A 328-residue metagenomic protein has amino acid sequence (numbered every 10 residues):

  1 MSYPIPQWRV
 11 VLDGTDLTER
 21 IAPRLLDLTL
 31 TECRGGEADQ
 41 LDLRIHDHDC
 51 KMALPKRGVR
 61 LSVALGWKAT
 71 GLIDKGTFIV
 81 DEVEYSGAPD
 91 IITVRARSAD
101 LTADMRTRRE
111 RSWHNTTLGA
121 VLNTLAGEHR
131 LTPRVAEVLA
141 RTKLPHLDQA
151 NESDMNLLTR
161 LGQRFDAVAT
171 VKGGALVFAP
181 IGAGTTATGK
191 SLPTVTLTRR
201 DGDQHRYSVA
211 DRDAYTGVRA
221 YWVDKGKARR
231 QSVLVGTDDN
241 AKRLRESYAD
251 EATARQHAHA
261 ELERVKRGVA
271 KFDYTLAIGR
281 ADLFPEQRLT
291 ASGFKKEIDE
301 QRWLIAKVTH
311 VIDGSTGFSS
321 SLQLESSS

Functional and structural regions predicted by a protein language model:
M1-A103: Assembly/oligomerization scaffold segments
P4, I91, R97-D100, E137-G202: Short beta-strand-centered interaction patches in the first periplasmic/extracellular domains of large envelope
R24, L28-K56, D201-S328: An acidic/polar, Gly/Ser/Thr-rich interaction patch typically located in mid-to-C-terminal regions of proteins
D42-L43, A96, E110-R134, D148-K172 (+1 more regions): Amphipathic, non-transmembrane alpha-helical segments in extracytoplasmic/periplasmic proteins
L65-W67, P180, Q287, G293: Conserved "cap/hinge" positions at secondary-structure junctions
T77, G119-L122, M155-T159, G217 (+3 more regions): Extracytoplasmic/secreted envelope proteins and their assembly/folding machinery, especially bacterial periplasmic
T77-S86, R111, R302-G314: Short, compositionally biased
I91-T107, T316-S328: Short solvent-exposed strand/turn elements
